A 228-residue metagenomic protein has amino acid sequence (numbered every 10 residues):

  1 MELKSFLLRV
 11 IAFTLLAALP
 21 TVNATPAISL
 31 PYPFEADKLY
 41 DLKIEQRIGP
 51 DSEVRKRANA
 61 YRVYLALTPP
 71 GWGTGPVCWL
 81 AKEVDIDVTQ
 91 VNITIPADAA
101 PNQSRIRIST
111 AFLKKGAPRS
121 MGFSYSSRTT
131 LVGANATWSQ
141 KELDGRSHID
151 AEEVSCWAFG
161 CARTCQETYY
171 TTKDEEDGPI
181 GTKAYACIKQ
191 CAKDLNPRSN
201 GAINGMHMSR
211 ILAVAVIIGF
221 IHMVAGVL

Functional and structural regions predicted by a protein language model:
M1-A27, A202-L228: Fungal secretory targeting signals
Y32-Y40: Short, solvent-exposed loop/linker segments at the N-terminal edge of repeated beta-sheet extracellular domains
T74-D87: Solvent-exposed serine/threonine-rich low-complexity stretches and specific carbohydrate-binding patches
T89-I93: Short strand-edge motifs at loop-to-beta-strand transitions and within beta-strands of extracellular beta-rich domains
A100-S120: Internal, hydrophobic beta-strand segments that form the core of beta-sheet-rich folds
K115-R128, D174-I180, S199: Beta-sandwich strand segments
P118-W157: Short beta-strand elements
T172-I180, A184, I188-A213: C-terminal GPI-anchoring signal of eukaryotic secretory precursors
